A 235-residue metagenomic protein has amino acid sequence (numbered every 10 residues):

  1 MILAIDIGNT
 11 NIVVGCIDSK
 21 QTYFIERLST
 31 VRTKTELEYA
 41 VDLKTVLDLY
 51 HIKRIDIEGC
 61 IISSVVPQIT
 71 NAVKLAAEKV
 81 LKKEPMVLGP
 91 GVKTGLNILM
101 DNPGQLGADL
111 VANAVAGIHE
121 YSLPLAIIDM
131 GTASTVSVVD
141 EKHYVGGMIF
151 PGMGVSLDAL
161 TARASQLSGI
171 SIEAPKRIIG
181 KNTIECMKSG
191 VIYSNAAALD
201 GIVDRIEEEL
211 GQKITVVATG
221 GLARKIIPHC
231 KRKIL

Functional and structural regions predicted by a protein language model:
M1-I25, G117, L123-Y144, L160: Gly/Thr-rich phosphate-binding beta-strand-loop-beta motif of the actin/hexokinase/Hsp70
M1-L88, V92: N-terminal glycine/serine-rich phosphate-binding loop of ATP-dependent small-molecule kinases, especially carbohydrate
I2-A4, T30, L157-L235: ATP-binding/phosphotransfer module of carbohydrate and carboxylate kinases, centering on a glycine-rich
E36-A40, L96-I98, S156-T161: Short, charged, surface-exposed secondary-structure boundary motifs
Y50-I55, E120-S122, E209-Q212: Glycine-rich phosphate-binding loop signature in dinucleotide/nucleotide-binding domains
I52-L106, K142-G147, G152-M153, K181-I192 (+3 more regions): Short beta-strand-loop/turn "lid" adjacent to the catalytic site in phosphate-handling enzymes
G95-L125: Conserved phosphate-binding catalytic cores of ATP/NTP-utilizing and phosphoryl-transfer enzymes
M130, T135-R177: Anionic-ligand binding region
